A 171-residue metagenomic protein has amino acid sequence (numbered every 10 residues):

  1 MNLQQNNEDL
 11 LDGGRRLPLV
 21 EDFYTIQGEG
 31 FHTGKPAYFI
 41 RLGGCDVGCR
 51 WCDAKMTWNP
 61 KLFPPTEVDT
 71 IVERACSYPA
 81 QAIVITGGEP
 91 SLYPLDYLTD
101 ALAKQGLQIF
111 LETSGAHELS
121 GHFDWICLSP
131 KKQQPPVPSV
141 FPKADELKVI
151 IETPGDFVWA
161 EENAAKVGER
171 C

Functional and structural regions predicted by a protein language model:
M1-G28, Y78, G155-C171: Auxiliary Fe-S-binding modules of radical SAM enzymes
L3, G13, L17-Y24, P36-A37 (+2 more regions): Conserved Radical SAM active-site core
F31-T33: A short catalytic or substrate-binding loop motif that flags glycine-/basic-rich loops and adjacent residues that bind
S91-C171: Conserved AdoMet/S-adenosylmethionine-binding subsite of the radical SAM
